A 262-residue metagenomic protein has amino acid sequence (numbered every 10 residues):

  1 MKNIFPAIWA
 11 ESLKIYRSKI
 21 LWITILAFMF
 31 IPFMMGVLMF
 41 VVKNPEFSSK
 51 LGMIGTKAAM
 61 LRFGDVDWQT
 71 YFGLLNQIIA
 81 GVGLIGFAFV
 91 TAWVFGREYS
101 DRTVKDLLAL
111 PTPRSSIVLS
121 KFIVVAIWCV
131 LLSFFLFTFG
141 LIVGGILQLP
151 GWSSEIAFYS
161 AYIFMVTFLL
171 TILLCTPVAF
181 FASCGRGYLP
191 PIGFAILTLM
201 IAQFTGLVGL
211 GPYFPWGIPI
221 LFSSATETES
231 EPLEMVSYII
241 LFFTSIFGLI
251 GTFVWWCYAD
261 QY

Functional and structural regions predicted by a protein language model:
M1-M29, Q261: Aromatic- and glycine-rich beta-strand/loop motifs that create alpha-glucan
E11, F243-Y262: Junction motif at the cytosolic side of a transmembrane helix
K19-L21, P113-S115, L119, I156 (+1 more regions): Membrane-helix interface segments
F28-I85, L119-C184, S224-F243: Secretory targeting signals
M34-N44, C184-L221: Transmembrane helix segments
F87-T91, V104, F139, P177-V178 (+1 more regions): Hydrophobic/aromatic residues in alpha-helical transmembrane segments
A92-A126: Helix-loop-helix units of permease transmembrane domains in multi-pass membrane transporters, especially ABC
R97, L110, L141, G145 (+2 more regions): Transmembrane helix-loop junction
